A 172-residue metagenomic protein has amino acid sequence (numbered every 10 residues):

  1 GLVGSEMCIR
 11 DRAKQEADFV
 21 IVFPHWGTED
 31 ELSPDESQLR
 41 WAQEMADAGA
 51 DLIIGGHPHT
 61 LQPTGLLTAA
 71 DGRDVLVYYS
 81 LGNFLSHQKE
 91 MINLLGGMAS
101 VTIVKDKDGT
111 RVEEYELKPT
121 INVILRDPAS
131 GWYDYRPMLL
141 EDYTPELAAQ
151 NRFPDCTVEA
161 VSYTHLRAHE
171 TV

Functional and structural regions predicted by a protein language model:
L2-D11, T164-T171: Conserved small/polar residues in nucleotide/adenosyl-binding loops
S5, G27-S33, L85-E90: Acidic/histidine-rich helix-loop elements that form or flank divalent-metal/phosphate-binding sites at the catalytic
S5-E6, R10-V20, R40: Binuclear metal-dependent hydrolase catalytic cores centered on His/Asp/Glu-rich metal-binding motifs
A13-S33: Short acidic, glycine-rich surface-loop motifs adjacent to enzyme active sites
H25-E29, H59, G82-F84, T120: Active-site beta-loop-alpha junctions enriched in small/polar residues
E36-A99: Conserved beta-sheet core of the metallophosphoesterase superfamily
N93-R167: A short C-terminal boundary segment appended to hydrolase-like catalytic domains
